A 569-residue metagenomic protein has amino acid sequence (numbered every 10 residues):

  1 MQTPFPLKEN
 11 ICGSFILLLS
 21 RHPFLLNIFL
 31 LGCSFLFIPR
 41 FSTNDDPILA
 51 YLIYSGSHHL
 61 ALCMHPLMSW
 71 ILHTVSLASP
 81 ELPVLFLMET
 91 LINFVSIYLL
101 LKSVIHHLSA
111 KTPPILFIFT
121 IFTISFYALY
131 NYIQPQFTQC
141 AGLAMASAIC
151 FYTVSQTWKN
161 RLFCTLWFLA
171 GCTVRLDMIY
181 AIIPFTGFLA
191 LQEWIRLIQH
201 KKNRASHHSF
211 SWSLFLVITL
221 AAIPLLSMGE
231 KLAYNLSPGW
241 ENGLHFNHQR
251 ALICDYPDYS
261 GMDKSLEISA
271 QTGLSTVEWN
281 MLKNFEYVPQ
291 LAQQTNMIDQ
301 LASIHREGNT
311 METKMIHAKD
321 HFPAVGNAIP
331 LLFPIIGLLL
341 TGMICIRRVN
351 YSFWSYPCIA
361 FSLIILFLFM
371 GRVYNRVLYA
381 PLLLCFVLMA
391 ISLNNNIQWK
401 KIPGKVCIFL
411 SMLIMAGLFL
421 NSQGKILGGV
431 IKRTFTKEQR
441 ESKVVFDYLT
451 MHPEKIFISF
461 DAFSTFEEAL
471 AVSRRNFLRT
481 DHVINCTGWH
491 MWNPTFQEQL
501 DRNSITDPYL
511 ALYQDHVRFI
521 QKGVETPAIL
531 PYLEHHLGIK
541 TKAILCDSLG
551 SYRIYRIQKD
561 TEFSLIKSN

Functional and structural regions predicted by a protein language model:
S14-L17, S96-K102, T313-N350: Hydrophobic, aromatic-rich transmembrane alpha-helices and their immediate juxtamembrane boundary segments
S34-L52, H59-L72, P80-P83, T434-K437: Extracytoplasmic catalytic/substrate-binding loops of multi-pass membrane glycan-assembly enzymes
P113-P114, R161, S206-A221, N396-K425: Signature aromatic-anchored transmembrane alpha helix within multi-pass, membrane-resident enzymes that catalyze glycan
Q139-G142, Y180, I365, G371-N394: Hydrophobic/aromatic-rich transmembrane helices and adjacent perimembrane loops
M145-N160: Membrane-interface transmembrane helices that cradle and orient dolichyl/undecaprenyl
R161-M178, I182, G187, L216-L225: Membrane-interface alpha helices of multi-pass inner-membrane proteins
Y180, S211-N284, I458-F466: Juxtamembrane membrane-water interface segments immediately following transmembrane helices in multi-pass
F446-T526: Short periplasmic/luminal acceptor-recognition loop of GT-C membrane glycosyltransferases, typified by
